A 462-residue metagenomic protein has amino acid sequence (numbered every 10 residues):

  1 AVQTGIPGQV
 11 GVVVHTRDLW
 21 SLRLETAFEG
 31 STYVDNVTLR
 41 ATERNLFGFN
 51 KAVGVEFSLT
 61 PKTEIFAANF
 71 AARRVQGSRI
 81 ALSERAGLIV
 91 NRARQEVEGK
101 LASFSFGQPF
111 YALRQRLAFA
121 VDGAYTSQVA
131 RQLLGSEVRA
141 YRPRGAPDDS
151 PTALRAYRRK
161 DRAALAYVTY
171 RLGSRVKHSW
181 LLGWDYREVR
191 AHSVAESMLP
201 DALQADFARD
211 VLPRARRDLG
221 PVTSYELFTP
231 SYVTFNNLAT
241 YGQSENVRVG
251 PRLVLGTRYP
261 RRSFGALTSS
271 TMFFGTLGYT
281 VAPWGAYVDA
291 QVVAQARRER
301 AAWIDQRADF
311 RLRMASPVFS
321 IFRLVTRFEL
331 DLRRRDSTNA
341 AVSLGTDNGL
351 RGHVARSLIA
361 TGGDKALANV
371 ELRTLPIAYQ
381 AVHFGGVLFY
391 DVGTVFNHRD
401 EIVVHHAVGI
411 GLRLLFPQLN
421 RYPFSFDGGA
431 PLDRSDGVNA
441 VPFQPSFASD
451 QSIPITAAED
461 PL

Functional and structural regions predicted by a protein language model:
A1-N36, R40-E43, G54-A72, N91-K100 (+3 more regions): Periplasmic polypeptide-binding modules associated with outer-membrane biogenesis and secretion
G8-V10, W20-L24, D35-V37, F49-K51 (+16 more regions): Outer-envelope beta-barrel architecture signal
S21-R23, S31-Y33, R44, G48 (+17 more regions): Sequence/structural signature of outer-membrane beta-barrel proteins
V37-L46, E64-I80, K100-F110, A164-Y170 (+7 more regions): Feature captures outer-membrane beta-barrel proteins of Gram-negative bacteria and organelles
L39, I65-F70, A93-L101, F119-D122 (+9 more regions): Outer-membrane beta-barrel translocator domains and adjoining extracellular loop/strand segments of Gram-negative
A68-S193: Transmembrane beta-barrel wall of Gram-negative outer-membrane proteins
I89-R92, A140, D149-R155, D206-L212 (+5 more regions): Extracellular loop and loop/strand-boundary signature of outer-membrane beta-barrel proteins
R252-L462: C-terminal transmembrane beta-barrel domains of outer membrane proteins
